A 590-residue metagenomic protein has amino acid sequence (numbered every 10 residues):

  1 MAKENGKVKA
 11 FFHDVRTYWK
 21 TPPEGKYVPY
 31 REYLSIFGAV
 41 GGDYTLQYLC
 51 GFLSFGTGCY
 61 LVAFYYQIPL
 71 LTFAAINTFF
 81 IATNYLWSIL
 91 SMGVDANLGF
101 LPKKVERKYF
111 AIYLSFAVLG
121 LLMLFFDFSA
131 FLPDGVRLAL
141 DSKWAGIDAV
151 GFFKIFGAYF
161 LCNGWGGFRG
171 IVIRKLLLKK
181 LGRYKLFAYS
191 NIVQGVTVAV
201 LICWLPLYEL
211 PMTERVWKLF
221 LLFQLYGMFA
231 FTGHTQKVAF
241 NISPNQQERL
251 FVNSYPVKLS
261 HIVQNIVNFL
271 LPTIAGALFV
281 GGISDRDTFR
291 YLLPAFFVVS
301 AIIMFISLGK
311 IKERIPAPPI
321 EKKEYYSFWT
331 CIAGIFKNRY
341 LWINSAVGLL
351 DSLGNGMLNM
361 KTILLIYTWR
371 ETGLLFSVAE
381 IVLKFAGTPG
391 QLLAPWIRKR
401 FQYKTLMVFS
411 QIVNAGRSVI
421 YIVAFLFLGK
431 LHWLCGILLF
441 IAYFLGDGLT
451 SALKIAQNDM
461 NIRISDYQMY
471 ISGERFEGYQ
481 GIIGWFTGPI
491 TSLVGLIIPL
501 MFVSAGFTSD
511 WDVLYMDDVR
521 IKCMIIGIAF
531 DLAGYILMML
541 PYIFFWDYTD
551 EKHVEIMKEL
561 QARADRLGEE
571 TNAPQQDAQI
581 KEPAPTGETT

Functional and structural regions predicted by a protein language model:
E4-A573: Membrane-embedded alpha-helical bundles of multi-pass transporters/translocases, especially carrier/permease families
N572-T590: Intrinsically disordered, low-complexity cytosolic terminal tails
